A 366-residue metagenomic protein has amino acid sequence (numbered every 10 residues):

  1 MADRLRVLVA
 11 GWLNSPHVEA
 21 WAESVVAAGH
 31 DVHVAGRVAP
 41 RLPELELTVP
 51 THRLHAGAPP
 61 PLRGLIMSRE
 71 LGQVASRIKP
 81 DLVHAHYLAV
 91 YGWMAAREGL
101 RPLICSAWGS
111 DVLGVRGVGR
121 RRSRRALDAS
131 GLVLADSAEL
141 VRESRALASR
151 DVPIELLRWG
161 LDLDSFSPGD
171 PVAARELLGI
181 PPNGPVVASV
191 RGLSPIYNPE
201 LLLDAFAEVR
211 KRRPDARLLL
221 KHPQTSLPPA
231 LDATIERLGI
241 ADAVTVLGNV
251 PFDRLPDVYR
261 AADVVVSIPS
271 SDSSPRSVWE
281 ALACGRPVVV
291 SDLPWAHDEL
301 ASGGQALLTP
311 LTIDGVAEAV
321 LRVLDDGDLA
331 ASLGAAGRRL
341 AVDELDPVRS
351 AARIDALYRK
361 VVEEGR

Functional and structural regions predicted by a protein language model:
L8, I180-Y197, L203-F206, R210 (+1 more regions): Conserved donor-binding/catalytic core segment of Leloir-type glycosyltransferases
R37-P40, L161, V190, R217-L231: Glycosyltransferase donor-sugar binding loop
A75, N249-V250, D257-A262: Short alpha-helical donor nucleotide-sugar binding micro-motif in glycosyltransferases
S167-I180: A short helix/loop element that forms part of the nucleotide-sugar donor recognition site in Leloir-type
L231-V250: Nucleotide-activated donor-binding/catalytic signature segment of Leloir-type glycosyltransferases, i.e., the conserved
S270-S271: Aromatic "clamp/platform" in nucleotide-sugar-dependent glycosyltransferases that forms part of the donor/acceptor
P287-V290, H297: Short hydrophobic beta-strand element within catalytic cores of glycosyltransferases and related nucleotide-activated
S302-D314, R322-D328: Conserved acidic donor-binding segment of nucleotide-sugar-dependent glycosyltransferases
